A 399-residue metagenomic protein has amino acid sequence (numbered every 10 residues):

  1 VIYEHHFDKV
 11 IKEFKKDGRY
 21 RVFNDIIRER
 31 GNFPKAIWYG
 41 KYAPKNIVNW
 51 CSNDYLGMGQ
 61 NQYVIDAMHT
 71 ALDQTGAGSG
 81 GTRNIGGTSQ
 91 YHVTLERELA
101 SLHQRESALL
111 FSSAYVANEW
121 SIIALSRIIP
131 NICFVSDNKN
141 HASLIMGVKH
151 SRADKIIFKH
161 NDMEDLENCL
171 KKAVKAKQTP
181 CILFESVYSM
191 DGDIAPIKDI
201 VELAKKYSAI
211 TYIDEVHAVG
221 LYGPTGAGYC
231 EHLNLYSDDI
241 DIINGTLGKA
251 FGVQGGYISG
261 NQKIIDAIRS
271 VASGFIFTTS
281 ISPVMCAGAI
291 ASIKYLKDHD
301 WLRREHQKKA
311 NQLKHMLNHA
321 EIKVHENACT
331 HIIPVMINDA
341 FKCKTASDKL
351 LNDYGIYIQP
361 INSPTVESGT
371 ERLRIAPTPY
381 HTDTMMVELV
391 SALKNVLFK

Functional and structural regions predicted by a protein language model:
I2-E4, K9-T75, A209: N-terminal "arm"/small-domain region of PLP-dependent enzymes with the aminotransferase-like
D54, I156-I213, T378: Active-site phosphate-binding strand-loop segment of PLP-dependent enzymes
M58, Q62, D66-T70, Q74 (+3 more regions): PLP-dependent enzyme catalytic core of the Aspartate aminotransferase-like
I65-S113: Conserved N-terminal alpha-helix of the aminotransferase class I/II PLP-enzyme fold
A124-A142: Conserved PLP-anchoring active-site segment centered on the Schiff-base-forming lysine
T225, E231-A267: Active-site PLP attachment segment
S280-H299, E305, K309-N311, N318-H319: Structural motif of enzymes handling amino- and sulfur-group chemistry
R304-K314, N318-Y354, P377-P379: Conserved PLP-binding catalytic core of the aspartate aminotransferase-like
